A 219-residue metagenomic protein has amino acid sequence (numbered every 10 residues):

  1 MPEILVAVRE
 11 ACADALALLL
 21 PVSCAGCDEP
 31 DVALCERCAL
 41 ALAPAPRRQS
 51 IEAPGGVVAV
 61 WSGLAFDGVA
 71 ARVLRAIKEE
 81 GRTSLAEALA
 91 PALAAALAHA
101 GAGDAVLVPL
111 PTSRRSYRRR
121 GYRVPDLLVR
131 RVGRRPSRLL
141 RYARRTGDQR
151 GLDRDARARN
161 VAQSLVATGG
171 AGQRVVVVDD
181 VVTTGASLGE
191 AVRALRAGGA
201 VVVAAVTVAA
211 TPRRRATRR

Functional and structural regions predicted by a protein language model:
M1-R219: Glycine-rich phosphate/pyrophosphate-handling loop used in enzymes and phosphotransfer proteins
